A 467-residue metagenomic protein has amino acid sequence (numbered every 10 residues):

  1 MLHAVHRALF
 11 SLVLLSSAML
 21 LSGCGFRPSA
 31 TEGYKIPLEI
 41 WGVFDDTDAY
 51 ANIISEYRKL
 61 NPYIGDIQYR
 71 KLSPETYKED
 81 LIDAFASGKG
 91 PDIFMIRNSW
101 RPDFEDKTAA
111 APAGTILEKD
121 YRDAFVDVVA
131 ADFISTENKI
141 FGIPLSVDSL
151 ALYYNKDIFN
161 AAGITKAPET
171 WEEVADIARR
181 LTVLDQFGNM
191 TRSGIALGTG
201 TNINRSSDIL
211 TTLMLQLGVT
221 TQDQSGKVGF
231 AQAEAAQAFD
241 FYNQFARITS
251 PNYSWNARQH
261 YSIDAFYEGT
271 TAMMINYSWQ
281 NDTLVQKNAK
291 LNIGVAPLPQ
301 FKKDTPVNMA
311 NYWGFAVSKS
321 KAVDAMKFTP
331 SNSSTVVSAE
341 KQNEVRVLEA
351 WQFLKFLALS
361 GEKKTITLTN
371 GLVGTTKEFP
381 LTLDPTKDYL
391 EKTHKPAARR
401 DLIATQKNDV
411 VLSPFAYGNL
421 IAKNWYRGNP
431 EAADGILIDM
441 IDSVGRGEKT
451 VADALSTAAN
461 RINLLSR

Functional and structural regions predicted by a protein language model:
M1-L38, T329-E340, D453-S456, N460-R467: Short, low-complexity disordered leader/linker segments with a strong preference for bacterial N-terminal type II
G33-D45, G65-R70, I93, I195: Short, well-ordered beta-strand elements
E56-V128, D132, D157-E169, A265 (+2 more regions): Extracytoplasmic "Venus flytrap"/periplasmic binding protein-like
K59, Y63-Q68, A162, D240 (+2 more regions): Extracytoplasmic/periplasmic substrate-recognition and gating elements
I96-L150, M190-T191, S206-T212, Q216 (+2 more regions): Hinge/lid segment of periplasmic solute-binding proteins
E137-L145, L150, A175-V228, T271: Extracytoplasmic/periplasmic solute-binding protein
I177-R180, S225-N256, K287, L298: Glycine-centered hinge/linker elements that transmit conformational signals in sensory and ligand-binding systems
E391-R461: C-terminal capping/gating helix-and-loop segments adjacent to ligand/active sites or protein-protein/ligand interfaces
